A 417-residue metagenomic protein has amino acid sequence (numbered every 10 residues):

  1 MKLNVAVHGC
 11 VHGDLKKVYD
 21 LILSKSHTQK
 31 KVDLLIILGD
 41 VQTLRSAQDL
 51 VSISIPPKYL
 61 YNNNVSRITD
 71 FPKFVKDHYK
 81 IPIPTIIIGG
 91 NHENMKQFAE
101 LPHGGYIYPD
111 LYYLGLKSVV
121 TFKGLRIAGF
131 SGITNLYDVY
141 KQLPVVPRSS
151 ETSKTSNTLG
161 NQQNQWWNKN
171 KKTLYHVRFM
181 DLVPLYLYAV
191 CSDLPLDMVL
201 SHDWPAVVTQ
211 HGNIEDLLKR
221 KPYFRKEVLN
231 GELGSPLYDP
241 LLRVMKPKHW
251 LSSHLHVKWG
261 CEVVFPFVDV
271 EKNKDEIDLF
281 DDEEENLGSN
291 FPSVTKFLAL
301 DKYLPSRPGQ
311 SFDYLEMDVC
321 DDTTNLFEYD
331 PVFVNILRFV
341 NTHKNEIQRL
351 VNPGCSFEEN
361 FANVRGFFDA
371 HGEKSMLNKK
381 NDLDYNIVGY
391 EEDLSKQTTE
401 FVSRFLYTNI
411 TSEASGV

Functional and structural regions predicted by a protein language model:
M1-V417: Extended recognition/assembly regions associated with phosphoester-bond processing machinery
